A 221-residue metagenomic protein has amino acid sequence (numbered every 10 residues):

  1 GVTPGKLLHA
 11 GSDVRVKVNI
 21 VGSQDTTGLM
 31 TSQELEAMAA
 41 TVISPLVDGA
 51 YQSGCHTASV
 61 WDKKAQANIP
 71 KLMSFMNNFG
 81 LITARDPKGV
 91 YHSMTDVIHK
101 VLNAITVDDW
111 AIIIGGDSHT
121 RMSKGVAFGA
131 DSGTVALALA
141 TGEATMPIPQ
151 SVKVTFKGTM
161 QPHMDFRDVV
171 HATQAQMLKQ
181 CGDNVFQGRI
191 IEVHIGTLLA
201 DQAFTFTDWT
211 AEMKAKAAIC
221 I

Functional and structural regions predicted by a protein language model:
G1-I221: Fe-S-dependent hydro-lyases/dehydratases of central metabolism
